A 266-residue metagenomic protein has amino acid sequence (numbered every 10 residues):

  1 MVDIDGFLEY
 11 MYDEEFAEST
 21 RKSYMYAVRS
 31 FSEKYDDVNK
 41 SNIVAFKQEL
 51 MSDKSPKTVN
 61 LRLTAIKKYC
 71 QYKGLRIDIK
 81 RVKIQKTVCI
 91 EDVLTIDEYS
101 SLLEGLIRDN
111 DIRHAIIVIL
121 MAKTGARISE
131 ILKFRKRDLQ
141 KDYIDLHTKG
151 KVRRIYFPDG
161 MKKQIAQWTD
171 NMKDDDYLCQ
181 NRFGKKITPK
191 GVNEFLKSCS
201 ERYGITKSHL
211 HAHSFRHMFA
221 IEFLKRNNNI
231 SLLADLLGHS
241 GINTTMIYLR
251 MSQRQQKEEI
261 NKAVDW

Functional and structural regions predicted by a protein language model:
M1-W266: Conserved catalytic core of the tyrosine transesterase superfamily
